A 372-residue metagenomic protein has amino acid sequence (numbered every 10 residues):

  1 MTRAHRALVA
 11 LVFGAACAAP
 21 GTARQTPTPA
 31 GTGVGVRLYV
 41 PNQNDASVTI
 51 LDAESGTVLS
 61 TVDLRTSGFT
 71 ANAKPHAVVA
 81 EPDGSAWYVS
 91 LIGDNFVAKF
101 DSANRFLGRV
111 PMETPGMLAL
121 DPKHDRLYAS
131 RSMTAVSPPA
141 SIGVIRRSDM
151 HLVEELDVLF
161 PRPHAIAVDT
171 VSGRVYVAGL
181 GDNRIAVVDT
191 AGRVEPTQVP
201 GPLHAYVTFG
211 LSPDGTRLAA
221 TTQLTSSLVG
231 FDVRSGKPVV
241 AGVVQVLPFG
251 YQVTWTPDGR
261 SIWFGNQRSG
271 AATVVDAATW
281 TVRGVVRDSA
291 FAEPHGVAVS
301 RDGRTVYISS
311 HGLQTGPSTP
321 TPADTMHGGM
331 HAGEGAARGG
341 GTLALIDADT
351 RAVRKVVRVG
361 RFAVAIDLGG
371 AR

Functional and structural regions predicted by a protein language model:
M1-R6: Positively charged n-region of N-terminal signal peptides that target proteins for export
A7-A16: Bacterial N-terminal signal peptides
C17-R372: Predominantly soluble domains enriched in secretory-pathway, periplasmic, or organellar proteins
